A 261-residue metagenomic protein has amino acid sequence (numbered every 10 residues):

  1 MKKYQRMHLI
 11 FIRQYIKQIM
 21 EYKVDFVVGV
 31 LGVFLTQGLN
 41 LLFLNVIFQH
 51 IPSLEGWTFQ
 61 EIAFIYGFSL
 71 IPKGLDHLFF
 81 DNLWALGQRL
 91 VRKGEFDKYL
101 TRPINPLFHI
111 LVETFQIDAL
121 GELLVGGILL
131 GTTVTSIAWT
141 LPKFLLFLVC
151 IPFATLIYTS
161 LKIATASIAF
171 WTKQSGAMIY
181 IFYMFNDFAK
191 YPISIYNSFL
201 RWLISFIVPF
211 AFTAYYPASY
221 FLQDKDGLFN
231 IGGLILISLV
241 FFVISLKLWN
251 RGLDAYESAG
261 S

Functional and structural regions predicted by a protein language model:
M1-S261: Hydrophobic transmembrane alpha-helices and immediately adjacent juxtamembrane helices of multi-pass inner-membrane
